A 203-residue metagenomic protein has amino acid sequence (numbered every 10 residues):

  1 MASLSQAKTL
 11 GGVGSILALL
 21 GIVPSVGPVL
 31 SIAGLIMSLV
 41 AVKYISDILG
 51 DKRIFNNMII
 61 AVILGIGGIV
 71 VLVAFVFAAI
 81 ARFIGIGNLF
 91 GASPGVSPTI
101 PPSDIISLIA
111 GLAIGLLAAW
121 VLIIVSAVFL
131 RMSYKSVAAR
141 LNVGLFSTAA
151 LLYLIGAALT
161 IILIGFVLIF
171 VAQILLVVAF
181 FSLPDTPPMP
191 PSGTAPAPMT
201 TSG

Functional and structural regions predicted by a protein language model:
M1-G21, V26-V71, F77-F83, I100-I106 (+2 more regions): Membrane-interface extramembranous regions at the lipid-water interface
L20, L112-G115: A generic structural signal for ordered alpha-helices
G85-S103: Membrane-interfacial helical/loop segments at transmembrane boundaries in membrane proteins
I114-A119, I161: Short alpha-helical transmembrane interface motifs in multi-pass membrane proteins
